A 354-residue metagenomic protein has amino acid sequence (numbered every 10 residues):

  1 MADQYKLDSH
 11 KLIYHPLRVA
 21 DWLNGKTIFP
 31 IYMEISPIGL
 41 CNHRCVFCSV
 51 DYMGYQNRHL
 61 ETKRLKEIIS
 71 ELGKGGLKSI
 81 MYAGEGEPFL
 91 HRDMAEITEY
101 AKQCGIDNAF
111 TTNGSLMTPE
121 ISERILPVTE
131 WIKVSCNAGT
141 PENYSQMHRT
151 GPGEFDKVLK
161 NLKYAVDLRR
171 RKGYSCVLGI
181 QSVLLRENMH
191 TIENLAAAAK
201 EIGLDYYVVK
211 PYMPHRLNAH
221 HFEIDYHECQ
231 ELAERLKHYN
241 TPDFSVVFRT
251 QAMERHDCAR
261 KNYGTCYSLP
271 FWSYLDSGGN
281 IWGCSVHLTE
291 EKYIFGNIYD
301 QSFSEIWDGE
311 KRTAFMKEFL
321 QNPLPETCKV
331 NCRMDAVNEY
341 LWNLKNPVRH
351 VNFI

Functional and structural regions predicted by a protein language model:
M1-D8, S36, L60, C104-D107 (+3 more regions): Radical SAM enzyme [4Fe-4S]-AdoMet core and its adjacent flexible, acidic and glycine-rich loops/tails across
A2-W131, M147, D156, K160 (+4 more regions): Conserved alpha-helical substructure of the radical SAM core
H10-F29, M253-E254, N297-F315: Short, charged low-complexity linear segments at domain edges
I35, G39-N42, R260, N322 (+1 more regions): Processing junctions and N-termini across compartments
C41, C45-C48, C266, C284 (+2 more regions): Short cysteine clusters
Y52, G84, C136, P211 (+1 more regions): Residues that line or immediately flank small-molecule/substrate-binding pockets and catalytic motifs
Y52, V166-R169, N240, E310 (+1 more regions): A general structural signal marking secondary-structure boundaries and capping sites
H287-D335: Membrane-interface junctions of multi-pass transporters
